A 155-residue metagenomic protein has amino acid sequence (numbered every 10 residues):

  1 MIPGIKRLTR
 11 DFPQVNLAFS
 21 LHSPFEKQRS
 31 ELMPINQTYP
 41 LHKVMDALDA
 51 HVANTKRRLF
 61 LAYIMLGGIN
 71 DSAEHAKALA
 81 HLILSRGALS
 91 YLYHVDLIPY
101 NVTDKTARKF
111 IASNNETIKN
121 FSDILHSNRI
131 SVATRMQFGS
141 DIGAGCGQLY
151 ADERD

Functional and structural regions predicted by a protein language model:
M1-I124, N128: Conserved AdoMet/S-adenosylmethionine-binding subsite of the radical SAM
I98, R135-Q137: Conserved beta-strand termini and adjacent loop/short-helix elements that scaffold enzyme active sites in alpha/beta
S127, G139-D155: Radical SAM enzyme core and accessory elements
S131: Residue-level detector of anion-binding/catalytic polar loops
